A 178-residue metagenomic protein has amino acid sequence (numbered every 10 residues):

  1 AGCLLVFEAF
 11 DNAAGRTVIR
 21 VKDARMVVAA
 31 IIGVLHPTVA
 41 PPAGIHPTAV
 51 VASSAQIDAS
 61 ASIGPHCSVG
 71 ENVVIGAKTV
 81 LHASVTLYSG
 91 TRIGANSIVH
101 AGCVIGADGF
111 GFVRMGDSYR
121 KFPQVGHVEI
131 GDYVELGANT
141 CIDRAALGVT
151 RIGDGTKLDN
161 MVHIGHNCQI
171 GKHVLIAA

Functional and structural regions predicted by a protein language model:
C3: Short, Asp-centered acidic motifs that coordinate Mg2+ and/or phosphate in catalytic or ligand-binding sites
V6-S53: Short, basic phosphate-binding NTP loop
G44-A178: Structural signal for interior beta-strand "rungs" in well-ordered beta-sheet cores of soluble enzyme domains
